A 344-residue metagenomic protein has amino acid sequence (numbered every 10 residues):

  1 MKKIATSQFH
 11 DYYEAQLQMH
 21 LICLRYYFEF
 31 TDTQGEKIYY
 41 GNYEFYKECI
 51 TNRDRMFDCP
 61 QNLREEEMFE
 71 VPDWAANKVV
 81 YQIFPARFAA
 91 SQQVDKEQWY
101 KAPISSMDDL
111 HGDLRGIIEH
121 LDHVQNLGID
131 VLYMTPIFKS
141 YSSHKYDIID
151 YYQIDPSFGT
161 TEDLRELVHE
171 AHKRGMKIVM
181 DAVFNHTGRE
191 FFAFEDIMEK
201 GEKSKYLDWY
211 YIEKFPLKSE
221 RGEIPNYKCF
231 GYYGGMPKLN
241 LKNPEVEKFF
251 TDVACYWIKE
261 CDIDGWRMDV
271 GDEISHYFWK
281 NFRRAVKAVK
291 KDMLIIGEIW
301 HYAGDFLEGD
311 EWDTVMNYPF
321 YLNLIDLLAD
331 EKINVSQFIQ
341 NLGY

Functional and structural regions predicted by a protein language model:
K2-Q82, A90-S105, D109: The feature marks proteins involved in alpha-glucan
F30, T135-P136, M180-F184, V270-D272 (+1 more regions): Glycine-rich, histidine-containing beta strand-loop boundary motifs that form or position
I50, E190, F194-Y206, Y211-I212 (+3 more regions): Conserved alpha/beta catalytic core and glycan-binding cleft of carbohydrate-active enzymes
K78, F84-D130, I137-C255, E260 (+3 more regions): Substrate-binding/active-site clefts of carbohydrate-active enzymes
V79-Y81, L132-M134, I178-M180, W266 (+2 more regions): Hydrophobic faces of well-ordered beta-strands that scaffold small-molecule active sites in alpha/beta enzyme cores
I129, I263, W312-D313: A structural motif
S157-F158, G271-Y277, Y302-G304: Acidic-and-aromatic substrate-binding clefts and catalytic sites of carbohydrate-active enzymes
K259-R267: Short, surface-exposed connector motifs at secondary-structure boundaries
